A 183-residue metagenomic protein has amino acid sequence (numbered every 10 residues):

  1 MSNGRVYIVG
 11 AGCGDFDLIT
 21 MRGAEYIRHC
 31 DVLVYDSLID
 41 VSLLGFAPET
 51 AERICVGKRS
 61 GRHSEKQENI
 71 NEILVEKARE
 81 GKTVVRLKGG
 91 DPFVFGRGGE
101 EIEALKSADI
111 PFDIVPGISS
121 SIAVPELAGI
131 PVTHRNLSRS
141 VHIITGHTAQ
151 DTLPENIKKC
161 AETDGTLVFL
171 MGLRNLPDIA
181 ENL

Functional and structural regions predicted by a protein language model:
M1-F16, M21-I118, A123: Class I S-adenosyl-L-methionine
S2-V6, F112-D113, S119-L183: Beta-strand/loop-alpha-helix module characteristic of Rossmann-like adenine-cofactor folds
